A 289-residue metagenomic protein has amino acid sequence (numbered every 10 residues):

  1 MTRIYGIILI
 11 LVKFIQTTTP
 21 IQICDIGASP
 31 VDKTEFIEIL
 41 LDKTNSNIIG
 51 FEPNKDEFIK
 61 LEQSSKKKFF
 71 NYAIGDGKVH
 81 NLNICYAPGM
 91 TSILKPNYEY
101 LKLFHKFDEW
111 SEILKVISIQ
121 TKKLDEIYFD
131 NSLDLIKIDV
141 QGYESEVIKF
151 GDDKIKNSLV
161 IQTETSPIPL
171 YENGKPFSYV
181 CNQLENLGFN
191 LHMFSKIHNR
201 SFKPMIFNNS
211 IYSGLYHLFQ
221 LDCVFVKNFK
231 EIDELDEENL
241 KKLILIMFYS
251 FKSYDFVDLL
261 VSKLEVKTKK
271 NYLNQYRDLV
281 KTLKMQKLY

Functional and structural regions predicted by a protein language model:
M1-Y289: Phosphate/nucleotide-binding beta-alpha loop and adjacent structural elements of enzyme active sites
